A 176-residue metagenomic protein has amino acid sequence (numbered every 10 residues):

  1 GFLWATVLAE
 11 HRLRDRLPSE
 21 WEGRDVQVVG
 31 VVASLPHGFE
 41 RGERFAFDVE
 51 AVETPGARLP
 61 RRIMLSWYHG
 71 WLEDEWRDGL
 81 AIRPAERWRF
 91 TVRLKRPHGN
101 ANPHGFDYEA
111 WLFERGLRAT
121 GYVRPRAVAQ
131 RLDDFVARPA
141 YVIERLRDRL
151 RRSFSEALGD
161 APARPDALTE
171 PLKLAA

Functional and structural regions predicted by a protein language model:
G1-A176: Membrane-interface helix/helix-cap signal primarily in integral membrane proteins
